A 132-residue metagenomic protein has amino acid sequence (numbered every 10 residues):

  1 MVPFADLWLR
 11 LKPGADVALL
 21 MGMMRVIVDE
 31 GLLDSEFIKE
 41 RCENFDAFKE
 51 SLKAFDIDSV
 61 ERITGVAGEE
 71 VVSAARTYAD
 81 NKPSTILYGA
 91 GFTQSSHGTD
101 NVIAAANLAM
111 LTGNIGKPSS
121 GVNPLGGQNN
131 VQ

Functional and structural regions predicted by a protein language model:
M1-N130: Cofactor-pocket helix-loop regions in the catalytic cores of large enzyme subunits
